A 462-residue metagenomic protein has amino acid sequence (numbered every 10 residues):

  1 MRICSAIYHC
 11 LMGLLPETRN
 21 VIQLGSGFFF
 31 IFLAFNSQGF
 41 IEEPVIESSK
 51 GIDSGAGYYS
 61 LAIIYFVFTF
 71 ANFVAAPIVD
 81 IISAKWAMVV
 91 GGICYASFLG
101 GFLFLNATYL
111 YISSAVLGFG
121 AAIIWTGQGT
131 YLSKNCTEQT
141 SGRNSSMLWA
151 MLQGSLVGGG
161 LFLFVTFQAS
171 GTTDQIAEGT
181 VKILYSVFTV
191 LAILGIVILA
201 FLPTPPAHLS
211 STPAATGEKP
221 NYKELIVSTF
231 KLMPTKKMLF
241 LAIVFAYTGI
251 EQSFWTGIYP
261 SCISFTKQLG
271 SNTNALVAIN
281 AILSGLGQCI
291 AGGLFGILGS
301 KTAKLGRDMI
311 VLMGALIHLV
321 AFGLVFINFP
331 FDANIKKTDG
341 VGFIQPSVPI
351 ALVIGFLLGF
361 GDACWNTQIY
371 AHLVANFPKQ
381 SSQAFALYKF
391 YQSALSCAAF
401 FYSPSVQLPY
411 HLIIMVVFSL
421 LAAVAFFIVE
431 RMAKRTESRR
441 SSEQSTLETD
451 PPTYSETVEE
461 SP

Functional and structural regions predicted by a protein language model:
M1-L14, L209-T229, K237, R435-P462: Non-transmembrane, juxtamembrane loop and terminal tail segments of multi-pass eukaryotic membrane proteins
R2-A34: Cytosolic juxtamembrane N-terminal segment immediately preceding the first transmembrane helix of multi-pass
I7, E43-G57, L103, S133-G142 (+7 more regions): Extracellular/lumenal inter-transmembrane loop segments of multi-pass membrane transporters
E17, A34, Q38-K50, L191-A386: Membrane-interfacial loop- and helix-cap regions that link adjacent transmembrane helices in polytopic membrane proteins
L24-F28, F32, Y65, L99 (+6 more regions): Helical-face signature of the major facilitator-like transporter fold
L61, V67-T69, L117, A121-I124 (+5 more regions): Glycine-rich segments within core transmembrane alpha-helices of 12-TM secondary carriers
F70-G101, T108: Conserved MFS/SLC helix-loop-helix module at the cytosolic interface between two early adjacent transmembrane helices
V181-F201, M313-L319, L412-E430: Symmetry-related core transmembrane helices of the 12-TM Major Facilitator Superfamily/SLC fold
